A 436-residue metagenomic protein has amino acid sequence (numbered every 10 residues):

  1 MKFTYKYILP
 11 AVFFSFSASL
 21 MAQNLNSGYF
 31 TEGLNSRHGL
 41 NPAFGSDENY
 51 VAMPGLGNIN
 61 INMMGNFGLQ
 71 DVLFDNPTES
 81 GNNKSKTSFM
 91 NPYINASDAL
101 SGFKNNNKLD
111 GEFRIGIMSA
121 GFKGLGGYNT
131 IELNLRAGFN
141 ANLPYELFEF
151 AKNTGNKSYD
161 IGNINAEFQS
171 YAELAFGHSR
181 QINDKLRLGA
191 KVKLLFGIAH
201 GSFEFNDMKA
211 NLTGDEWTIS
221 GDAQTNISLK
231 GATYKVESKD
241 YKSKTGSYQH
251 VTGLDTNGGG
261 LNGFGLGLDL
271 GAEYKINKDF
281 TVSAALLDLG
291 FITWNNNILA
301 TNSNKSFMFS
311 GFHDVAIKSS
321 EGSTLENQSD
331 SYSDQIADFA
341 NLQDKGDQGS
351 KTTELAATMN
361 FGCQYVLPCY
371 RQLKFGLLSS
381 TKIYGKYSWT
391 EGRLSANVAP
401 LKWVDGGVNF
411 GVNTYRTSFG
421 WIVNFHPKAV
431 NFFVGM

Functional and structural regions predicted by a protein language model:
M1-N26, C363: Bacterial Sec-dependent N-terminal signal peptides
Q23-M436: Subset of outer-membrane beta-barrel
